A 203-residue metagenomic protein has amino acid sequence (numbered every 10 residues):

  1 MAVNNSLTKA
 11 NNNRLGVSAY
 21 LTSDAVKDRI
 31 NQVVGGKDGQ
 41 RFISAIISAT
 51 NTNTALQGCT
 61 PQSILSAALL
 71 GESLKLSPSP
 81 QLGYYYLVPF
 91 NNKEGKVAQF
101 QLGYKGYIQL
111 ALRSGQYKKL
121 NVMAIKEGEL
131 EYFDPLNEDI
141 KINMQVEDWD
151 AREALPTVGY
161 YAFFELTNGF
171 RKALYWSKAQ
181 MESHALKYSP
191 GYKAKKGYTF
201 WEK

Functional and structural regions predicted by a protein language model:
A2-S6, N11: Structured, charged N-terminal subsegments at the starts of enzyme catalytic cores and at intra-chain domain/subunit
R14, S18-K203: Binding-interface segments
